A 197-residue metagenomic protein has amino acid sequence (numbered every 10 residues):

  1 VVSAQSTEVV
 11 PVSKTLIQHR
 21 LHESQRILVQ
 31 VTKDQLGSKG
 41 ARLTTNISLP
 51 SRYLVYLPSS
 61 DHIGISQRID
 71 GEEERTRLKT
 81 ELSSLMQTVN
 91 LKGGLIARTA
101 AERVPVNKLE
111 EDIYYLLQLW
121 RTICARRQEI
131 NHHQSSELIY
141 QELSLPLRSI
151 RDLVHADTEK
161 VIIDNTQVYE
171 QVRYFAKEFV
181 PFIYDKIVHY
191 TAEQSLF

Functional and structural regions predicted by a protein language model:
V1-F197: DE-rich acidic low-complexity regions and acidic surface loops
